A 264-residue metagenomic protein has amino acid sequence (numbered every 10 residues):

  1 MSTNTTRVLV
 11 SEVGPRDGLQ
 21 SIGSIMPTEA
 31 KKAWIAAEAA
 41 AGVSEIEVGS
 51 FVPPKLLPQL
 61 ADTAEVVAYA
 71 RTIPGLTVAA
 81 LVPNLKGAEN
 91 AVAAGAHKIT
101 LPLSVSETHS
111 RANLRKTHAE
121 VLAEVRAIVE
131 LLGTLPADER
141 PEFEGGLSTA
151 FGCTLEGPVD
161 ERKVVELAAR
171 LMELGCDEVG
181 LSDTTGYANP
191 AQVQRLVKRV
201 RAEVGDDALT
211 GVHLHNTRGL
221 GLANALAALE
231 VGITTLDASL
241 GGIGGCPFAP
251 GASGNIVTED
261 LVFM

Functional and structural regions predicted by a protein language model:
S2-G23, T100, S104-N113, P136-E156 (+1 more regions): N-terminal small/glycine-rich loop or linker at the start of catalytic domains across soluble metabolic enzymes
L9-D17, S44-V48, T77-V82, I99-L101 (+4 more regions): Hydrophobic faces of well-ordered beta-strands that scaffold small-molecule active sites in alpha/beta enzyme cores
V10-K32, L76-L85, R111-R115, T149-K163 (+1 more regions): Active-site mouth loops of central-metabolism enzymes
T28-L76, V82-N90, G95: Glycine-rich, positively charged N-terminal anion/phosphate-binding segment
S44-Y69, L101-T117, T149-L155, G180-A191 (+1 more regions): Glycine-rich, proline-tolerant flexible connector loops at the mouths of alpha/beta enzymes
L56-A80, A119-E144, E166, A191-V212 (+1 more regions): Alpha-helix-loop-beta-strand connector modules within alpha/beta enzyme cores
S106-T184: Conserved anion-binding
T184-T185, N189-M264: Catalytic alpha/beta core domains of metabolic enzymes, predominantly
